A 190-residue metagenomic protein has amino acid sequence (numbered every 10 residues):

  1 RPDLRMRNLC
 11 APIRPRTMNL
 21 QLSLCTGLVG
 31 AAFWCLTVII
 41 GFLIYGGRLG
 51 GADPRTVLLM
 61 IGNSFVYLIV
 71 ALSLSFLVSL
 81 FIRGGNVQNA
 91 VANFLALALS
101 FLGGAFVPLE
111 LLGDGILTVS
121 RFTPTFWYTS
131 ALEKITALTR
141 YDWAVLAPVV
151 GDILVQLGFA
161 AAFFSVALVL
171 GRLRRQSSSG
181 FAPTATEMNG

Functional and structural regions predicted by a protein language model:
R1-R16: Transmembrane helix boundary and interhelical loop/hinge segments in multi-pass membrane proteins
P15-Y45, I61, F65, I69 (+2 more regions): Selective transmembrane-helix segments that form parts of the transport pathway or gating/packing helices in multipass
W34-L58, V66, L80-G85, A105-L111 (+1 more regions): Short helix-loop junctions at transmembrane helix boundaries
V57-F65, A90-F94, V119, V150-G158: Hydrophobic alpha-helical transmembrane segments
L58-G85, S100-G103, G158-A167: Hydrophobic alpha-helical transmembrane segments of polytopic membrane proteins
G85-F122: Transmembrane helix segments
L109-V150: Short hydrophobic, aromatic-rich alpha-helical segments embedded in or entering the lipid bilayer of multi-pass
K134-G190: Alpha-helical transmembrane segments of multi-pass membrane transporters/translocases
